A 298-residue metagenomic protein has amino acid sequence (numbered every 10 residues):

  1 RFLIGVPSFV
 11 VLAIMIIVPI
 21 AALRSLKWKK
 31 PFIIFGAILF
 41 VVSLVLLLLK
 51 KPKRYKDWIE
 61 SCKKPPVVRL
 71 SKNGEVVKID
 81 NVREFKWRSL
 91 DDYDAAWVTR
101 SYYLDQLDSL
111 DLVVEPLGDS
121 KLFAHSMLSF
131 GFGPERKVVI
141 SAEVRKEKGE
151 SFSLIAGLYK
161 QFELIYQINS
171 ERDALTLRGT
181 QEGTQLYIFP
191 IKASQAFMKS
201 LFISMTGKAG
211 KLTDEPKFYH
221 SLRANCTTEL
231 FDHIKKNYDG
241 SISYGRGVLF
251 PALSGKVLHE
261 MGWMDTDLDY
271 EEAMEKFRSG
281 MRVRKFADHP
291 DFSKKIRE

Functional and structural regions predicted by a protein language model:
R1-I20, T206-E298: Activation targets extended, charge/polar-rich intrinsically disordered C-terminal tails
V18-K29: Juxtamembrane helix-break-helix junctions at the cytosolic face of small multi-pass alpha-helical membrane proteins
K27-P52: Internal/C-terminal transmembrane anchor helices
K51-N73: Alpha-helical transmembrane signal-anchor/signal-peptide segments
L70-E75, G131-E135, Q195-M198: A short, structured loop/turn motif at beta-sheet edges
E75, D80-V82: Juxtamembrane extramembrane loops of integral membrane proteins
V77, R88-L186: Glycine-rich catalytic cores of cysteine/serine-nucleophile enzymes that process amide/ester linkages in cell-envelope
Y159-K236, S243, G247: Soluble catalytic domains of enzymes that build or remodel membrane lipids, polysaccharides, and related
